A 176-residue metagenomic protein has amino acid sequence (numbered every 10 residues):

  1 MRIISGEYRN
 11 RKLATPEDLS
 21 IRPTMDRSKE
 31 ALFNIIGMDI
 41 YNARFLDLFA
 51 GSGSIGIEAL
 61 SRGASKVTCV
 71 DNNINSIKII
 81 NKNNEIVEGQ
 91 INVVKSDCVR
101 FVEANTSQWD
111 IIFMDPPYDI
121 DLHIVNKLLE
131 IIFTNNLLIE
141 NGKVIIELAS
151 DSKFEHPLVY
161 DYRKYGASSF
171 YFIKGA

Functional and structural regions predicted by a protein language model:
M1-A176: Class I S-adenosyl-L-methionine-dependent methyltransferase catalytic core
